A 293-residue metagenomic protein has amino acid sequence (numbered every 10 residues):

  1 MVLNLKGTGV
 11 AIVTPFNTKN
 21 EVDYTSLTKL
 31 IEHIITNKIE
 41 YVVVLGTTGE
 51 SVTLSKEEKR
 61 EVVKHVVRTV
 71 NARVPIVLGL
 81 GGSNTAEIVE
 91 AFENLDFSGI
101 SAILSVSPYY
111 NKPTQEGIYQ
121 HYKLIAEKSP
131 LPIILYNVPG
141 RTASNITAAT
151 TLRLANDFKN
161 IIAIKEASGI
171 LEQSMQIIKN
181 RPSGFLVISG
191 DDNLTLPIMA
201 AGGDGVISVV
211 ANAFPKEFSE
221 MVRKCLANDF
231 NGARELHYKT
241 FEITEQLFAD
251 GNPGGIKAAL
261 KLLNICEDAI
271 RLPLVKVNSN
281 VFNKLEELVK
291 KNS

Functional and structural regions predicted by a protein language model:
V2-A143, R153: Active-site beta->alpha loop and helix N-cap motifs at the rims of alpha/beta catalytic domains
N4-P15, H33, N37-I39, T48 (+2 more regions): C-terminal alpha-helical cap/extension of soluble enzyme domains
T18, Y24, K56, A148 (+2 more regions): Alpha-helix N-capping/helix-start residues
L27, K59, V63, I88 (+6 more regions): A general structural signal for well-ordered alpha-helical segments in protein cores
L54-E57, E90, Q115-I118, I146-A148 (+3 more regions): Short secondary-structure transition/capping segments
V70, R181, V289: Conserved hydrophobic residues forming the short capping helix/wall of the S-adenosyl-L-methionine
K128, R141-F248: Catalytic alpha/beta core domains of metabolic enzymes, predominantly
N137-V138, N160-I161, R271-L272: Glycine-rich phosphate-binding "P-loop"
